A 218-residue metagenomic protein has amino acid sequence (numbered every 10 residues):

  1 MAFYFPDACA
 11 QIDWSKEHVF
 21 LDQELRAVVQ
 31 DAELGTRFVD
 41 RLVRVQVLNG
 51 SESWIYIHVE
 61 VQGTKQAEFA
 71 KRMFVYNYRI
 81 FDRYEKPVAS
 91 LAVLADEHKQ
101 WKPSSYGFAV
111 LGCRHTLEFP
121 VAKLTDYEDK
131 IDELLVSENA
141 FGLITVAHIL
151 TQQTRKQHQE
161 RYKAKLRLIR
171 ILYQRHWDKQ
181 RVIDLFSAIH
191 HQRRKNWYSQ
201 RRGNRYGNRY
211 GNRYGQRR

Functional and structural regions predicted by a protein language model:
A2-R217: Elongated, amphipathic alpha-helical interaction scaffolds
